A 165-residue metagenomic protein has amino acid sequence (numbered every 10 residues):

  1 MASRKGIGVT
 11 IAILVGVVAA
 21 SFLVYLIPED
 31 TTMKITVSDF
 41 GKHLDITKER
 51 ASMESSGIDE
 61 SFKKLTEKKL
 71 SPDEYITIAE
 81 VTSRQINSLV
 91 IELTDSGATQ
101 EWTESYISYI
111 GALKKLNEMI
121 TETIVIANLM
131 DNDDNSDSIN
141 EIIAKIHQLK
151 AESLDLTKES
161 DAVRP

Functional and structural regions predicted by a protein language model:
M1-V9: Short, low-complexity patches enriched in S/T/P/G
G8-V24: Hydrophobic membrane-insertion alpha-helices, especially the h-region of bacterial N-terminal signal peptides
L23-P28, T123, A127: Structural signature of transmembrane alpha-helix termini at the membrane-water interface
V24-I46: Ser/Thr/Pro/Gly-rich low-complexity linker/stalk segments immediately outside membranes or between
D39-P165: Alpha-helical segments in soluble extracytoplasmic regions
